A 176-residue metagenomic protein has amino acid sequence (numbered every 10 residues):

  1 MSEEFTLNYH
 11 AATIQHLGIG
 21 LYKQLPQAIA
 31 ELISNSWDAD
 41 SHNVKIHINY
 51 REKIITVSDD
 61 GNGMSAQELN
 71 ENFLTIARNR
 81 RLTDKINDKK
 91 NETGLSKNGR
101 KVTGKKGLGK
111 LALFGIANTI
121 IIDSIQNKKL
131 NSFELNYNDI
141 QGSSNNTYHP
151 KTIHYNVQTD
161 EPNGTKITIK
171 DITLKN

Functional and structural regions predicted by a protein language model:
M1-I172: GHKL (Bergerat-fold) ATPase N-terminal catalytic module, capturing the glycine-rich phosphate-binding loop and acidic
K175-N176: Short, polar/flexible loop-turn hinges at active-site or ligand-entry regions and domain interfaces
